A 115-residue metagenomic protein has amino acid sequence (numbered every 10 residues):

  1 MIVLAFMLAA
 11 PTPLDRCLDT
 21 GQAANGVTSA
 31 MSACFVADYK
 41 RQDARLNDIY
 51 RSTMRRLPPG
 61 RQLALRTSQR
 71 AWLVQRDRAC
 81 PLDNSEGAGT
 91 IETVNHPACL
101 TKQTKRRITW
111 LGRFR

Functional and structural regions predicted by a protein language model:
M1-A9: Sec-dependent N-terminal signal peptides
L8-R115: N-terminal alpha-helical modules
